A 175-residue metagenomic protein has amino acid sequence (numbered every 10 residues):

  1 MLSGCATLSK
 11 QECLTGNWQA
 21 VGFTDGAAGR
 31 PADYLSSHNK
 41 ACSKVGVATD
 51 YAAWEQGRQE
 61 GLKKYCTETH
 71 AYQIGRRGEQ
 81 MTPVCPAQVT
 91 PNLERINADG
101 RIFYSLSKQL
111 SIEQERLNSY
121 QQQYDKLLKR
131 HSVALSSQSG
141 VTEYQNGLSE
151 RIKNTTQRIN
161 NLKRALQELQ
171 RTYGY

Functional and structural regions predicted by a protein language model:
L2-G4: C-terminal motif of bacterial Sec signal peptides marking the signal peptidase cleavage site
A6-Y175: Intrinsic-disorder/low-complexity detector
